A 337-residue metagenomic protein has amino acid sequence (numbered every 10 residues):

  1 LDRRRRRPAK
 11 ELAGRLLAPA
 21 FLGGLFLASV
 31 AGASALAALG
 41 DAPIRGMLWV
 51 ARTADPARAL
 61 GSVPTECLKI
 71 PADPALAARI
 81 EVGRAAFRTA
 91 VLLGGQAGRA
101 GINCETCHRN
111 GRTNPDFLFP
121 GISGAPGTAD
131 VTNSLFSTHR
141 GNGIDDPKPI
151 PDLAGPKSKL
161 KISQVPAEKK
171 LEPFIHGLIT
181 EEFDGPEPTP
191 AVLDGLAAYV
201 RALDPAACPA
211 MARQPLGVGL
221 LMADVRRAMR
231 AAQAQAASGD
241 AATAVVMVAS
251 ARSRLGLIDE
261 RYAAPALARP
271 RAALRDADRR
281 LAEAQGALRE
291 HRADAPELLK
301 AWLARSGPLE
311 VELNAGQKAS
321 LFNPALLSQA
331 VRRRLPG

Functional and structural regions predicted by a protein language model:
R4-R6, G32-G337: Periplasmic c-type cytochrome electron-transfer domains
R5-F21: Bacterial N-terminal signal peptides that target proteins for export
E11, A31-G32: Sensor of tandemly repeated, compositionally biased sequence architecture
A18-A31: Bacterial N-terminal signal peptides
